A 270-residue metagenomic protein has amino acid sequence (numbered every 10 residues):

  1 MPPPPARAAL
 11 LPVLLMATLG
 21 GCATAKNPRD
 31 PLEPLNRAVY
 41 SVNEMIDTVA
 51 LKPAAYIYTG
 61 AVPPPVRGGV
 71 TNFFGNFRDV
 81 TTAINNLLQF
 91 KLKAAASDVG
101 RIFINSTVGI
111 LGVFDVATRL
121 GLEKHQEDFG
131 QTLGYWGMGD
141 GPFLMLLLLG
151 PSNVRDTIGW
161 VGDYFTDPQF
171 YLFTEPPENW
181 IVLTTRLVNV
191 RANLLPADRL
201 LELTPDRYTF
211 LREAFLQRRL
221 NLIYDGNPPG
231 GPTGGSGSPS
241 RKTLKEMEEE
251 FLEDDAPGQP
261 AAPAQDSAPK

Functional and structural regions predicted by a protein language model:
M1-L11: Bacterial N-terminal signal peptides that target proteins for export
M16-L19: Bacterial Sec-type N-terminal signal peptides, specifically the leucine/valine-rich hydrophobic h-region
R29-Y58, G75: Post-signal peptide N-terminal segment of mature Sec-exported envelope proteins
T71-F73: Beta-rich strand-turn-strand
N76-V154: Mid-length scaffold segments of soluble, non-membrane domains
W136-K270: A structured, mid-to-C-terminal "fold-capping" secondary-structure block
